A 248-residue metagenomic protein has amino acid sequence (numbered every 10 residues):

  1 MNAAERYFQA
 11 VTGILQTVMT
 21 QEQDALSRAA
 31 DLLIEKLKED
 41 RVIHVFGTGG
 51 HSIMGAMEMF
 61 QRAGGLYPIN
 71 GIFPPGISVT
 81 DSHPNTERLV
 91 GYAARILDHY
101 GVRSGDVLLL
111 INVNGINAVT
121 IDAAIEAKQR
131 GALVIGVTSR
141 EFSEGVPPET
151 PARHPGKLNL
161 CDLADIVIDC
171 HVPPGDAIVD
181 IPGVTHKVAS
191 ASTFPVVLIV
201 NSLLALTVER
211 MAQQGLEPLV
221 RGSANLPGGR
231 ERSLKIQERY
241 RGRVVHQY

Functional and structural regions predicted by a protein language model:
M1-T20: Generic N-terminal amphipathic, Lys/Arg-enriched alpha-helix
Q21, A25-R28, I43-V45, A212-R221: Flexible, glycine/charged-enriched surface loops at secondary-structure junctions
Q21-K38, I96: A short, well-structured juxtamembrane/interface segment
I34-D40, G49-I53: Long amphipathic N-terminal alpha/beta scaffold segment
V45-L204: Glycine-rich phosphate-binding loops that contact phosphosugars or nucleotide phosphates
E149, D176-D180, V184-K187, E209-L234: Internal, active-site/partner-interface "lid" segment
P227-Y248: Acidic, Ser/Thr-rich low-complexity intrinsically disordered segments
